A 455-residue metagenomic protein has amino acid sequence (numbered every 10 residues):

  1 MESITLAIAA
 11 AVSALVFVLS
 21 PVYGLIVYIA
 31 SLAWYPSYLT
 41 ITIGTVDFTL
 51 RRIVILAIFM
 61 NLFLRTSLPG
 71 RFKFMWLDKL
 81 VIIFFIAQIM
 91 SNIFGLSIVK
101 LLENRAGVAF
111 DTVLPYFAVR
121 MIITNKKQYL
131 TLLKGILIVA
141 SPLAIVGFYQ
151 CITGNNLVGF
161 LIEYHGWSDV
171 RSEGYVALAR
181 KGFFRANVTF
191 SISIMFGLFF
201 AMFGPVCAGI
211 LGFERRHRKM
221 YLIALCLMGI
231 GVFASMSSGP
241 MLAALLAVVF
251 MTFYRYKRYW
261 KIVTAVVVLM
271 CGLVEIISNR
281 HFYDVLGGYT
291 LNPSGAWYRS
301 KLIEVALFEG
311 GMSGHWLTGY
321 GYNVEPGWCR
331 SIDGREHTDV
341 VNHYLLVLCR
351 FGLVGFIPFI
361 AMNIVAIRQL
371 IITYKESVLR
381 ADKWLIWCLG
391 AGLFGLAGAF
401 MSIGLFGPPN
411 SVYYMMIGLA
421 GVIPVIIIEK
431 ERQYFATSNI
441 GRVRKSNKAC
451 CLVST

Functional and structural regions predicted by a protein language model:
A7-L19, V54-T66, A201-F213, V354-S377: Hydrophobic, aromatic-rich transmembrane alpha-helices and their immediate juxtamembrane boundary segments
I8-V16, F85-N92, L130-Y254, V266-V267 (+1 more regions): Alpha-helical transmembrane segments of multi-pass inner-membrane proteins
V16-I41, L50-V113, S454: N-terminal hydrophobic segments of proteins, predominantly signal-anchor/transmembrane helices of inner/organellar
Y35-Y38, I43, F184, R280-F351 (+1 more regions): Long extracytoplasmic/lumenal interhelical loops at the membrane interface of multi-pass membrane proteins
A57, W260-K261, A265, L389-F400 (+1 more regions): Transmembrane alpha-helices of multi-pass inner-membrane enzymes
I145, Q150-N155, V232-S235, T252-S294 (+3 more regions): A membrane-periplasm/extracellular boundary helix in multi-pass inner-membrane enzymes that assemble envelope glycans
F184, V188-I194, G229-F233, R335-L370 (+1 more regions): A conserved mid-to-late transmembrane alpha helix and its immediate loop/hinge that forms the functional core
L211, R216-Y221, V249, F253 (+1 more regions): Hydrophobic transmembrane alpha-helices and their immediate junctions
